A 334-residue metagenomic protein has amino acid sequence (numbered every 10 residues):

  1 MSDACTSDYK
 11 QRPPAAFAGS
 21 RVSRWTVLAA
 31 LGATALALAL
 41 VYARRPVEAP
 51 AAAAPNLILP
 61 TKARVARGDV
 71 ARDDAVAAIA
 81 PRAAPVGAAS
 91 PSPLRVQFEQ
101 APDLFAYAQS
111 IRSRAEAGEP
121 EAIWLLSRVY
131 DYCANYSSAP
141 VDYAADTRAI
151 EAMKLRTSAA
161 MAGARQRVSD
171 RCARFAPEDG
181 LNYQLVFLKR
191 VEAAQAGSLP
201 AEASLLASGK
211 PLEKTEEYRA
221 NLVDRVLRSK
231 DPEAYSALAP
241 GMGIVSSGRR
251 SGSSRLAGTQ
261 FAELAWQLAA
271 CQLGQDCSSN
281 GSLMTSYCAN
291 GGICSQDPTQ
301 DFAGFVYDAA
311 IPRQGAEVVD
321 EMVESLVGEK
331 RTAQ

Functional and structural regions predicted by a protein language model:
M1-V22: N-terminal, positively charged topogenic segments adjacent to a membrane insertion site
Y9-P14, V47-A89: Juxtamembrane proline-rich low-complexity "stalk" or linker regions positioned immediately after a signal peptide
W25-Y42: Hydrophobic membrane-insertion alpha-helices, especially the h-region of bacterial N-terminal signal peptides
R72-A117, I123, S137: Extracytoplasmic intrinsically disordered, low-complexity "stalk/linker" and propeptide segments that are Pro/Thr-rich
Q109, L188, N221, A265 (+1 more regions): Primarily a tetratricopeptide repeat
E116-I123, Y130-C133, S137, A145-E178 (+5 more regions): Short helix-capping/linker turns of helical repeat alpha-solenoids
I244-P298: Mature extracytoplasmic/lumenal regions of exported proteins
D276-Q334: Terminal, low-structured helical/coil segments at or just beyond the last alpha-helical repeat
